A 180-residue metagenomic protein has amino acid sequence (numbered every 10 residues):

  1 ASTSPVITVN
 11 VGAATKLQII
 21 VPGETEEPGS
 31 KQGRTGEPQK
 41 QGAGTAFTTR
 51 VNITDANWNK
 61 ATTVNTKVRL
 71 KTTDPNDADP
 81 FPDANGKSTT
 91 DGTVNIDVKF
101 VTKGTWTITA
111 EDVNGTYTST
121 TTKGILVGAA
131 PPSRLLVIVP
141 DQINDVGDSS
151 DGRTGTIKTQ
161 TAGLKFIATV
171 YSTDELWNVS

Functional and structural regions predicted by a protein language model:
A1-S180: Core sequence-specific DNA-binding domains of diverse transcription factors
